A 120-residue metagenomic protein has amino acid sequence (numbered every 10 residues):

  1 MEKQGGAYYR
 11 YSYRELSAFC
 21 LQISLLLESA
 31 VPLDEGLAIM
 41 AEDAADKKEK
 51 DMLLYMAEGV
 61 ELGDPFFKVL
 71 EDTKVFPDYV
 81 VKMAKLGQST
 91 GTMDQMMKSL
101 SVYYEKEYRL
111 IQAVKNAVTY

Functional and structural regions predicted by a protein language model:
M1-T119: Catalytic metal-binding core of the metallo-beta-lactamase
